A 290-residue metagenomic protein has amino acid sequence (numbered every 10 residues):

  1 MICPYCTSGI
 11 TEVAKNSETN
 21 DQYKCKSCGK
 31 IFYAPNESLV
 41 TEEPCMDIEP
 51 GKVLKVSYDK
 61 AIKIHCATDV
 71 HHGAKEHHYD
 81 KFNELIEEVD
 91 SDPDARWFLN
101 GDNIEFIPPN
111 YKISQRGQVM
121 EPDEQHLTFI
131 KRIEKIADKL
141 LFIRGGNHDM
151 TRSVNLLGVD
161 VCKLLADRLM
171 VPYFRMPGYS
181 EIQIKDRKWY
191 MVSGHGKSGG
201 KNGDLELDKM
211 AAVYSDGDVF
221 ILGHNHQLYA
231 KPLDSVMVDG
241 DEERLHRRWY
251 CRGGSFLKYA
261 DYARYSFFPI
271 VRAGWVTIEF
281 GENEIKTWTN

Functional and structural regions predicted by a protein language model:
M1-P4, Y23: Cys/His-enriched microdomains
P4-S8, S27: Short, cysteine/histidine-rich loop/knuckle motifs that typically chelate Zn2+
I10-T11, F32: Cys/His-rich microdomains that often coordinate metals
T19-I31: Cysteine-rich micro-motifs
C28, G51-Y58, A67, H72-F174: Core catalytic region of metal-dependent phosphoesterases/phosphodiesterases, especially metallo-beta-lactamase-like
V53-H65, Y179-M191, L245-R248: Beta-strand-turn-beta hairpins that frame and shape the catalytic cleft of phosphate-ester-processing enzymes
C66-D69, R96-D102, L140-N147, R175 (+3 more regions): Active-site neighborhood of phospho(di)ester-bond hydrolases with catalytic His/Asp-centered motifs
Y190-M191, K197-T287: Conserved beta-sheet core of the metallophosphoesterase superfamily
